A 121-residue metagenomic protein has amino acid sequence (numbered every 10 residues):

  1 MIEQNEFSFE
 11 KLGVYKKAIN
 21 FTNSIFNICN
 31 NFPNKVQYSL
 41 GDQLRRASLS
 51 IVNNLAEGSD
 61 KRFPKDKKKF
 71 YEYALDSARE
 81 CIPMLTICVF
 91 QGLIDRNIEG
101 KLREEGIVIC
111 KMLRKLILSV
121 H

Functional and structural regions predicted by a protein language model:
M1-H121: Amphipathic alpha-helical assembly/interaction segments
